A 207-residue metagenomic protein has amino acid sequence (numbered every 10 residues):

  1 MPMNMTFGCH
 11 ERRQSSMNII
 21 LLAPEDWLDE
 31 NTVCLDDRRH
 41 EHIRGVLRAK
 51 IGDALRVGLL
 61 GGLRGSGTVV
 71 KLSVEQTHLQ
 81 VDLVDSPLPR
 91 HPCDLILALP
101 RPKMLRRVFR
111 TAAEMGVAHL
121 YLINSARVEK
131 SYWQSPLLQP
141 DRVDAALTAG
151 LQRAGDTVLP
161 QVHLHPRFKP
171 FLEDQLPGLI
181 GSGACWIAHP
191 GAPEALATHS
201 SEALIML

Functional and structural regions predicted by a protein language model:
M3-D85: N-terminal positively charged helical leader segments and presequences
W27-L28, P166-E173, P193-A195: A short acidic, often aromatic-flanked loop/helix-cap motif at beta-alpha or helix-coil junctions that lines enzyme
D29-N31, I51-D53, L63-G65, E75-T77 (+5 more regions): A generic structural signal for short beta-strands and their flanking turns/coil linkers
L59, N124-S125, H189-A192: Short secondary-structure boundary segments
R64, E129, E194: Flexible, glycine-rich phosphate/dinucleotide-binding loops and adjacent beta-alpha linkers at cofactor/substrate
G67, R107, Y132, A197-T198: Short glycine-/acidic-enriched loop or helix-start segments at secondary-structure transitions that form or flank
S86-W186: RNA substrate-binding interface of SAM-dependent RNA methyltransferases
L179-L207: Active-site/ligand-binding-proximal alpha/beta "capping" segment
